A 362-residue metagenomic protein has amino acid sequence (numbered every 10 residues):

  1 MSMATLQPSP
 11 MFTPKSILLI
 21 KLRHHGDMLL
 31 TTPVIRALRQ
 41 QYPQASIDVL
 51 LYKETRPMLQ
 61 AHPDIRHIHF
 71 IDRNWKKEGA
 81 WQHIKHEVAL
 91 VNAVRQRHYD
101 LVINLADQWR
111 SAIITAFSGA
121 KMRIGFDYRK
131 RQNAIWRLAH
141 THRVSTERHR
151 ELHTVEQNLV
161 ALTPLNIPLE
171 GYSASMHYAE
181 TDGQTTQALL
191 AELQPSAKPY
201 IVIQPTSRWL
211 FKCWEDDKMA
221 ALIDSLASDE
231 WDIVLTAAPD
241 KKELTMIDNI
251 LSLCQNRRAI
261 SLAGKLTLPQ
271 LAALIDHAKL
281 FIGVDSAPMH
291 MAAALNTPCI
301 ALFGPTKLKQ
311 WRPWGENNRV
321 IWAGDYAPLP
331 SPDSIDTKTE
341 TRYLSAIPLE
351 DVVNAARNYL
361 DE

Functional and structural regions predicted by a protein language model:
M1-E362: Catalytic machinery of carbohydrate-active enzymes, primarily nucleotide-sugar-dependent glycosyltransferases
